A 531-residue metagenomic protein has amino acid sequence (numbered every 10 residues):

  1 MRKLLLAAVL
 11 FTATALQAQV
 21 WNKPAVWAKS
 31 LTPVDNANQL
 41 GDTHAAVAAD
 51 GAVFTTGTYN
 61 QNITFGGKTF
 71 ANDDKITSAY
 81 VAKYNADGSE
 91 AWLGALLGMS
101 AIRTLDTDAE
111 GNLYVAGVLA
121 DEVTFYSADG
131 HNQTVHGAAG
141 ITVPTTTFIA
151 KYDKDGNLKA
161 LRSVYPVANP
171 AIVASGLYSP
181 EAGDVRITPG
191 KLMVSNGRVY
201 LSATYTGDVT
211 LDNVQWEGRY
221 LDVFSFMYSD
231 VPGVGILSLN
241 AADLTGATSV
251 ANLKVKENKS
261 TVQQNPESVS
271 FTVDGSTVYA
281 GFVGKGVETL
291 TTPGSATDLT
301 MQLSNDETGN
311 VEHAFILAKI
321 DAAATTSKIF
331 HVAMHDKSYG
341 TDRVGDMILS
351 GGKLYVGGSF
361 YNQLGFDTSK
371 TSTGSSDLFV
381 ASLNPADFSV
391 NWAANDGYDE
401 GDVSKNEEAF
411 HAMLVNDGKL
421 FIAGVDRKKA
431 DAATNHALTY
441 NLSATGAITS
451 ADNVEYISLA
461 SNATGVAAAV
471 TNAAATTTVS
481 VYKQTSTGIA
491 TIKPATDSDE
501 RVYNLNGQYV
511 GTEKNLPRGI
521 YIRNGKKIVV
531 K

Functional and structural regions predicted by a protein language model:
M1-K23, I489: Bacterial Sec-dependent N-terminal signal peptides
Q19-S486: A sequence-level/structural motif corresponding to short, flexible coil/turn segments enriched in small polar residues
A475-Q508: Residue-level detector of functionally pivotal "anchor" positions at catalytic/ligand-binding pockets or at interdomain
V510-T512: C-terminal trimerization/auto-chaperone modules of long, extracellular attachment fibers and adhesins
N515-P517: Surface-exposed, short loops/turns at beta-strand junctions within beta-sandwich domains
I520-K531: C-terminal tail/sorting-segment detector
